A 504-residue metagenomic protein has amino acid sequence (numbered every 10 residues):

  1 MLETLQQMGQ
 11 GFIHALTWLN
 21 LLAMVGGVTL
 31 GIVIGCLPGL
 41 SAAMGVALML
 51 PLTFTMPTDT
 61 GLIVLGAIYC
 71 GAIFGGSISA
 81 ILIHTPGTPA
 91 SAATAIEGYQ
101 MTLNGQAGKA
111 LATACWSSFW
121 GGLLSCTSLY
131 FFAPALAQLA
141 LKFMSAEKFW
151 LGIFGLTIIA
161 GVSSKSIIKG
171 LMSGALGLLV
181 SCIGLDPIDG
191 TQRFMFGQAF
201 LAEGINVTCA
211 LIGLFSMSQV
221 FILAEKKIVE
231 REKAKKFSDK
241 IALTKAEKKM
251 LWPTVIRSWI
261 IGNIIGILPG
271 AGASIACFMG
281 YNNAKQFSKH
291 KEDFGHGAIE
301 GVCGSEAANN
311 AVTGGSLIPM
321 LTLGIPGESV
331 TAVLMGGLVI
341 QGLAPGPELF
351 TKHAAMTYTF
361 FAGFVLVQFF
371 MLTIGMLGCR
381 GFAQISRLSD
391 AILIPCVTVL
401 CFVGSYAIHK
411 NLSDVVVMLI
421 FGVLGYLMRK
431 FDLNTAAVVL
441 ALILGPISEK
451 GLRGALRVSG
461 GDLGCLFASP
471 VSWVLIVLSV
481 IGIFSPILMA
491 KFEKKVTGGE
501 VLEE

Functional and structural regions predicted by a protein language model:
M1-D59, P134, Q138, Q192-A298 (+5 more regions): Helix-loop-helix hairpins and the membrane-proximal interhelical loops of multi-pass alpha-helical transport proteins
V28-A42, G71-H84, I159-S164, I260-P269 (+3 more regions): Transmembrane alpha-helix interface/packing and boundary motifs in multi-pass membrane proteins, characterized by
I34-A43, I81-A92, L124-S128, I265-I275 (+4 more regions): Short helix-coil transition sites and intra-membrane helix breaks within transmembrane domains of multi-pass
A42-L52, L65, A80-Q100, F131 (+7 more regions): Re-entrant/interfacial helical elements at transmembrane boundaries that shape and gate the permeation pathway
D59-I63, Q100-S117, K289-G301, S329-A332 (+1 more regions): Membrane-interface alpha-helices at helix entry/exit sites of multi-pass transporters
Y69-A80, G87, A298-L323, G327 (+1 more regions): A structural-propensity feature for long, helix-poor, extended segments
C70-G75, W116-S128, L136, V180 (+3 more regions): Membrane-embedded alpha-helical segments of transport systems, primarily multispan ion/solute transporters
A112-I228, I340-K494: Membrane-embedded alpha-helical modules
